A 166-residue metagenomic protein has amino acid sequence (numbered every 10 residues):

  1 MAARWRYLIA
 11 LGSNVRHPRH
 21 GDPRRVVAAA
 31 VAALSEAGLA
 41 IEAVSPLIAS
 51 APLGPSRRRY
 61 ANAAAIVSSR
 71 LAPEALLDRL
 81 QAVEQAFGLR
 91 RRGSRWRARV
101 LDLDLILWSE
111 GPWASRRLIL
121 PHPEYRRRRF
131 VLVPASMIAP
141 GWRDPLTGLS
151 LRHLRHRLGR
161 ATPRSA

Functional and structural regions predicted by a protein language model:
M1-L39, S45-A49: N-terminal beta1-alpha1 ligand-phosphate binding loop
Y7, A37-A43, R59-A63, R99-L103 (+1 more regions): A generic structural signal for short beta-strands and their flanking turns/coil linkers
A10, I66-S68, W108: Short hydrophobic/aromatic beta-strand micro-patches that form the beta-sheet surface supporting nucleotide- or nucleic
L11-S13, S69, S136: Short, structured patches in soluble enzyme cores that scaffold and shape functional sites
R16, L53-R59, E74-L77, Q81-A166: Flexible, gly/pro- and Lys/Arg-enriched active-site loops
V27, V31, N62, L77-L80: A general structural signal for well-ordered alpha-helical packing
G38-V44, A161-A166: Short secondary-structure junctions
A43-S69: Short, charge-patterned binding micro-sites
